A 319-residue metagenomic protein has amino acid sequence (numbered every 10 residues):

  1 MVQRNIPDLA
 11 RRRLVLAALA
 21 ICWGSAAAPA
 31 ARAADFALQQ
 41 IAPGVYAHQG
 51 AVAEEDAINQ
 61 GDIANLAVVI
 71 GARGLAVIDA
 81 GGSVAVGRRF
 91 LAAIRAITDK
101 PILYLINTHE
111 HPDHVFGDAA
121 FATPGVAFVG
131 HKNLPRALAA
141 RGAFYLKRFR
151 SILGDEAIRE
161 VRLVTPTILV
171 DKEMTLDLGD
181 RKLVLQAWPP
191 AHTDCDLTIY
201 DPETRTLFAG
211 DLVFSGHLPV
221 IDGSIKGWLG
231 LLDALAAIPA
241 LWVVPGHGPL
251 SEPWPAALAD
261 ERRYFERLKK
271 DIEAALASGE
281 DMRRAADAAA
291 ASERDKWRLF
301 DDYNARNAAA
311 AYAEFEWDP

Functional and structural regions predicted by a protein language model:
V2-C22: N-terminal secretory signal peptides and thylakoid transit peptides that target proteins across membranes
F36-Q40, P135-W188, P202-E203, L232 (+1 more regions): Metallo-beta-lactamase
Q40-A93, L197-A209: Conserved beta-strand hairpin/beta-sheet module of binuclear metal-dependent hydrolase folds, prominently
V68, A72-A76, V84-V129, I238: Active-site metal-binding motif and surrounding structural segment of the metallo-beta-lactamase
I78-A80, L103-H109, V129-K132, W188 (+2 more regions): Active-site neighborhood of phospho(di)ester-bond hydrolases with catalytic His/Asp-centered motifs
D171-G230: Ligand/cofactor pocket segment of small-molecule handling proteins
L229-R284, A288: Divalent-metal (often Zn2+) His-rich catalytic cores of metallo-beta-lactamase-fold enzymes
A277-P319: C-terminal regulatory/interaction regions
